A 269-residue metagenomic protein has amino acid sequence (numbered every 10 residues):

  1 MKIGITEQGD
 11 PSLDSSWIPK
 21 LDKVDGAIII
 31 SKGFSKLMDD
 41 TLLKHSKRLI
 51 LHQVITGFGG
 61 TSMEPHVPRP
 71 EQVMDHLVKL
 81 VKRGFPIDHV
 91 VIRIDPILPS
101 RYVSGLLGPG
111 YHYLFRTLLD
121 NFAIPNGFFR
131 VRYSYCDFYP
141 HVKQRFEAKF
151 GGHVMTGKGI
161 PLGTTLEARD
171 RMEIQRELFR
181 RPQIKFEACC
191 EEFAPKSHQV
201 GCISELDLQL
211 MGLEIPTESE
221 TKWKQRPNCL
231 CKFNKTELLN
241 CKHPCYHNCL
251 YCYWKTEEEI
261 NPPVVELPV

Functional and structural regions predicted by a protein language model:
M1-R171: Conserved AdoMet/S-adenosylmethionine-binding subsite of the radical SAM
P125, R181-P182, N248: Structured helix-beta-strand junction loops
H141-T236: A conserved mid-domain beta-alpha-beta active-site/ligand-binding segment of alpha/beta enzyme cores
T236-E257: Local cysteine-cluster metal-coordination motifs and their immediate loop/turn environment, predominantly Fe-S cluster
N261-V269: Short cysteine/histidine-rich metal-coordination sites, predominantly Zn2+-binding motifs
